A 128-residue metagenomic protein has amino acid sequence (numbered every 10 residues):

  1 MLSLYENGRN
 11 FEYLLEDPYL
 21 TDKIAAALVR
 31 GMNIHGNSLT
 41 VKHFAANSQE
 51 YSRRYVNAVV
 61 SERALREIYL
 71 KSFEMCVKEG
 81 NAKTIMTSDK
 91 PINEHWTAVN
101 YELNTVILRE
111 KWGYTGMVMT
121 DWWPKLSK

Functional and structural regions predicted by a protein language model:
M1-K128: Glycoside hydrolase catalytic-domain context in secreted enzymes
